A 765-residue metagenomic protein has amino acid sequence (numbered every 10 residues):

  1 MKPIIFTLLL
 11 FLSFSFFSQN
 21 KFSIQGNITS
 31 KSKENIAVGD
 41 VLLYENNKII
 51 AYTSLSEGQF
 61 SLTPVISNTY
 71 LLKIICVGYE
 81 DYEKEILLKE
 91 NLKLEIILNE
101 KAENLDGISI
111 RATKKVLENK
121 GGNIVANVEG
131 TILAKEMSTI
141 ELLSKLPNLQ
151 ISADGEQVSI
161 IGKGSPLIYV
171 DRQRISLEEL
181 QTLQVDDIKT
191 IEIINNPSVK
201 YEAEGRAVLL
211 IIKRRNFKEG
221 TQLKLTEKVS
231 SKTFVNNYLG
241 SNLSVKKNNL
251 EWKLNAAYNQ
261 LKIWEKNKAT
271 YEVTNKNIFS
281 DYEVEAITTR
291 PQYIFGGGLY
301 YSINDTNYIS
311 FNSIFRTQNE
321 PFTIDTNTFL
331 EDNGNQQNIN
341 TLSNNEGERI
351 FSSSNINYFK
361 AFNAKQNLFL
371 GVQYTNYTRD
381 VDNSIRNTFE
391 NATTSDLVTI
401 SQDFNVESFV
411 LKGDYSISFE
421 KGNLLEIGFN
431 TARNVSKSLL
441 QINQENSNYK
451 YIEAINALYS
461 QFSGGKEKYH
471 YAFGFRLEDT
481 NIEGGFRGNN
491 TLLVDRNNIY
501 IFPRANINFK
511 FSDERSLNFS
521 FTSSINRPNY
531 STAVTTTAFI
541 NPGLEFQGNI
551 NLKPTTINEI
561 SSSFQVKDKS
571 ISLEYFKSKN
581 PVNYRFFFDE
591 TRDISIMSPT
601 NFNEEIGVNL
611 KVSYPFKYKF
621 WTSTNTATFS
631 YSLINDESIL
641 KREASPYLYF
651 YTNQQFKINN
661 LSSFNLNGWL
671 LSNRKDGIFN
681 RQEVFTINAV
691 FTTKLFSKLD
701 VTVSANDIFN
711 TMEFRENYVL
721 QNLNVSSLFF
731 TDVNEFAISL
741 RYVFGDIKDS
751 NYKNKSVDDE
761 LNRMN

Functional and structural regions predicted by a protein language model:
N47-Q59: Short, acidic Ser/Thr/Gly-rich low-complexity loop/linker segments typical of extracellular and cell-surface proteins
I75-Y79, K93-I132, A153, I194-N196 (+1 more regions): Short, acidic, small-residue-rich periplasmic hinge/interaction motif at the N-terminus of Gram-negative outer-membrane
L92-I97, G107, T139-L142, V158-S159 (+4 more regions): N-terminal periplasmic accessory domains that precede and gate Gram-negative outer-membrane beta-barrel machines
Q173-S198, S241: Short acidic/polar hinge/loop motifs at secondary-structure boundaries that mediate gating or recognition
I294-E320, L342-R487, K510, E514 (+4 more regions): Face-selective signature of the C-terminal outer-membrane beta-barrel domain
T378-D380, D479-F486, F509, D513-I560 (+2 more regions): Surface-exposed extracellular loop regions of Gram-negative outer-membrane beta-barrel proteins, predominantly
T399, S408-K412, I455-L458, Q547-N549 (+4 more regions): Outer membrane beta-barrel strand-and-loop segments of large Gram-negative receptors, especially TonB-dependent
F404, K450-E453, L493-R496, I525-K579 (+2 more regions): Outer-membrane beta-barrel signature, preferentially recognizing the C-terminal barrel domain of Gram-negative
